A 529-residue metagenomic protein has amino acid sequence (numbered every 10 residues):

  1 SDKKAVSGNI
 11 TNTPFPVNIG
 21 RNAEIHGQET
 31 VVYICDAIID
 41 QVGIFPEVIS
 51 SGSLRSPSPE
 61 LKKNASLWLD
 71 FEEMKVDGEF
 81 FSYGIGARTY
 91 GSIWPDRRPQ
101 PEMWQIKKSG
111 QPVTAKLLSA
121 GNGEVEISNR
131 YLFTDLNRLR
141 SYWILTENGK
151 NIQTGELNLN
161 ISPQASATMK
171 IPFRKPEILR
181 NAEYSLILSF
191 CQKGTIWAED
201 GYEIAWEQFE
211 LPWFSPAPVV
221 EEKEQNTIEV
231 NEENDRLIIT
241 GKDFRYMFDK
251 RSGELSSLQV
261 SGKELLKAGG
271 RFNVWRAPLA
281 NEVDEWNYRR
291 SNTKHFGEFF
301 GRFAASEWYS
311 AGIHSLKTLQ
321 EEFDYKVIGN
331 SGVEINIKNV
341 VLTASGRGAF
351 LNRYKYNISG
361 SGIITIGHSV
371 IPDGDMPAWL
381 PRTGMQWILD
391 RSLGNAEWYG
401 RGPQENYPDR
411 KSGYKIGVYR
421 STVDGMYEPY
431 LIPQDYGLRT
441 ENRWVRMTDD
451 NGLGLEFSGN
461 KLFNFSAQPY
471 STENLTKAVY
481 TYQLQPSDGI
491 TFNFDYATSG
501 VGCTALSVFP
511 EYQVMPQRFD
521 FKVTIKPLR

Functional and structural regions predicted by a protein language model:
S1-V76: Extracellular glycan-associated modules
S7-T11, L159-A167, Q513-M515: Short proline/glycine- and polar residue-rich coil/turn motifs
S66, E73-N122, L132-N137, E147-K150: Extended substrate-binding grooves/exosites of carbohydrate-active enzymes
W104-T134, R138, E221-G241, H368: Surface beta-strand/loop "capping" patches
L136-R138, L145-L157, Y202, R347-G348 (+1 more regions): Short beta-strand and strand-turn-strand segments in soluble, beta-rich domains
R140, T146-A182, I187-C191: Intrinsically disordered, low-complexity Pro/Gly/Ser/Thr-rich segments with frequent PxxP/GP/PP motifs and embedded
P172-N181, F209-R529: Beta-strand/loop-rich accessory regions of lumenal/periplasmic or secreted enzymes, predominantly carbohydrate-active
F190-E199: Short acidic/polar inter-strand loop motif in beta-rich domains
